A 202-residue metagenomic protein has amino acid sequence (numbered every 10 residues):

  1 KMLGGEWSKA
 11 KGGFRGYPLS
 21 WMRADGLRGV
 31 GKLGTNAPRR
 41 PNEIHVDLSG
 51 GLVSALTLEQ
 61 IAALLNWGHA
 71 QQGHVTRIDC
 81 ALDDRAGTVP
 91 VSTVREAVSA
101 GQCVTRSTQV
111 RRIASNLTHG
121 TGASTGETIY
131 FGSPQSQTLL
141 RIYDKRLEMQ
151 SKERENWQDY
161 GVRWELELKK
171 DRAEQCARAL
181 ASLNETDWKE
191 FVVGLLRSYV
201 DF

Functional and structural regions predicted by a protein language model:
K1-F202: Structured, helix-rich domain cores that form ligand/interaction pockets
